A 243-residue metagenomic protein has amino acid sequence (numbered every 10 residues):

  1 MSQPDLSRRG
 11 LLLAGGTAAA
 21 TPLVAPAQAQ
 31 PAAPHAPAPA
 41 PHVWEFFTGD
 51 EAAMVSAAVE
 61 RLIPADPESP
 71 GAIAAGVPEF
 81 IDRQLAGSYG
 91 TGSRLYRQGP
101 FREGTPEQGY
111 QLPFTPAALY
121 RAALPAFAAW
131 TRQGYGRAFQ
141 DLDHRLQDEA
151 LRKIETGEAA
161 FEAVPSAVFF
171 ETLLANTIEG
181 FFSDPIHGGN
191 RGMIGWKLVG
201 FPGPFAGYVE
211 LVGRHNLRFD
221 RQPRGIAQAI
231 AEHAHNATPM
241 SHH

Functional and structural regions predicted by a protein language model:
M1-A19: N-terminal secretory signal peptides and thylakoid transit peptides that target proteins across membranes
D5-R9, T48-V55: Onset of an N-terminal alpha helix
P22-P26: C-terminal segment of classical bacterial N-terminal signal peptides
A27-P34: Boundary at the C-terminal end of the N-terminal hydrophobic targeting segment
P39-P41, D50-A57, E68-H243: Mature-region segments of soluble proteins
W44: FAD/FMN-dependent oxidoreductases across multiple families
P64-A65: A generic structural motif
